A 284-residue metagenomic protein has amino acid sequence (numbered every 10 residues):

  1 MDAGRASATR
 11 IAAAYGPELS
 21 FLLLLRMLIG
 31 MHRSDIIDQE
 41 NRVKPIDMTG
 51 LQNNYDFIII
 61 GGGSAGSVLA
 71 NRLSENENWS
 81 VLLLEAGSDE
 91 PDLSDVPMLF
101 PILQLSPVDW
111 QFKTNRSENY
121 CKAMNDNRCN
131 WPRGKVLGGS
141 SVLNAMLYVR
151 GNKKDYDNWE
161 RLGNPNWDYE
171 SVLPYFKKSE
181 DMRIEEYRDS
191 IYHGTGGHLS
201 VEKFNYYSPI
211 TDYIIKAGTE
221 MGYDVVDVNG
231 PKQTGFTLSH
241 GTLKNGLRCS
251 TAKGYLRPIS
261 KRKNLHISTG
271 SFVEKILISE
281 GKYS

Functional and structural regions predicted by a protein language model:
M1-S284: N-terminal redox-cofactor-binding region of secreted/periplasmic oxidoreductases
